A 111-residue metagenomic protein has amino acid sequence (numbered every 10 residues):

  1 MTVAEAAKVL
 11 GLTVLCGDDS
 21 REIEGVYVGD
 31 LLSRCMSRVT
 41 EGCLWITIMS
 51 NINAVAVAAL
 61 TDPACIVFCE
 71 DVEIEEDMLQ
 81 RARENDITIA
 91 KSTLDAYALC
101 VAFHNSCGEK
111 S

Functional and structural regions predicted by a protein language model:
V3-C43: N-terminal first-folded block
I23, S33-L44, M49-S111: Feature captures the catalytic cores and cofactor-binding loops of soluble hydro-lyases/lyases that act on carboxylate
